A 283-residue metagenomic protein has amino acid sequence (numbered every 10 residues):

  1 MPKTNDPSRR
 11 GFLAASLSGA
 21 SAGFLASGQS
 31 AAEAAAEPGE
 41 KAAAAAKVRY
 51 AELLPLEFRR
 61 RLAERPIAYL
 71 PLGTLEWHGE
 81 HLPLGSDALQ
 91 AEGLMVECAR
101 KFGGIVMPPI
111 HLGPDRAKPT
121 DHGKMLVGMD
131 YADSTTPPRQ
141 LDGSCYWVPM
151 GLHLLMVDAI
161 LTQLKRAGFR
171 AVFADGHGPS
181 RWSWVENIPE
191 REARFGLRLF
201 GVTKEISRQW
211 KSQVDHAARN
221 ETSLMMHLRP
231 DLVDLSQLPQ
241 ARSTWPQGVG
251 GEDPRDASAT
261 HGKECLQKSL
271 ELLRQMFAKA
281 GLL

Functional and structural regions predicted by a protein language model:
P2-P7, L13-L283: Extended, histidine- and acidic-residue-enriched regions that form the cofactor-binding/catalytic faces
